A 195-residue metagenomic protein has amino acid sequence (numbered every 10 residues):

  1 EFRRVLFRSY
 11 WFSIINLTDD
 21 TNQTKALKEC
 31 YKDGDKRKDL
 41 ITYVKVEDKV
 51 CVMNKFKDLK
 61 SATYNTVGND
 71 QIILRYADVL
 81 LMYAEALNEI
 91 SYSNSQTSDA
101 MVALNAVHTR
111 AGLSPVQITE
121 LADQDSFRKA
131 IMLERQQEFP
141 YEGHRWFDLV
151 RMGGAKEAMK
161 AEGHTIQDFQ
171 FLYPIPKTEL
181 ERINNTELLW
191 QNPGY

Functional and structural regions predicted by a protein language model:
R3-S9, T21, T66, D70-Q71 (+2 more regions): Long, intrinsically disordered, low-complexity segments
S9, N16-Y76: Flexible, polar/acidic helix-loop-strand segments at domain edges
Y31-K32, N88, V150: Hydrophobic residues in alpha-helical segments
D35, Q71-V107, R128-E142: Extended, hydrophobic/aromatic-rich amphipathic alpha-helical segments that build helical scaffolds
S114-Q117: Boundary/linker segments of alpha-helical solenoid repeat arrays
